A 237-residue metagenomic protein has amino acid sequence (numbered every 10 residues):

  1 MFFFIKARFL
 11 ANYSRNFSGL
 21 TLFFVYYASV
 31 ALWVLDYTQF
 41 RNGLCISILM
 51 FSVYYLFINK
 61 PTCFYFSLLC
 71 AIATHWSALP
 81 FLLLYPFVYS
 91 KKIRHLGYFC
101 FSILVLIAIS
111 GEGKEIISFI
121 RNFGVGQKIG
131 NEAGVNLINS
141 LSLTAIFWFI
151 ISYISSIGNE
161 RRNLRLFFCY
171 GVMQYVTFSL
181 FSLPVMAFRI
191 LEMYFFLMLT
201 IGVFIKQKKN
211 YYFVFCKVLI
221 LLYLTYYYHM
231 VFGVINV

Functional and structural regions predicted by a protein language model:
M1-S14: Transmembrane-helix motifs of polytopic, lipid-linked glycan transferases
G19-Q39, G43-M50: Membrane-embedded helix bundles of polyisoprenyl
G43-V53, S77-L82, M193-V203: Alpha-helical transmembrane segments of multi-pass membrane proteins
L49-C63: Membrane-interface transmembrane helices that cradle and orient dolichyl/undecaprenyl
L68-L84: Transmembrane helices and adjacent periplasmic/lumenal helix-loop junctions of polyprenol-phosphate-dependent
P80-F195, H229-N236: Alpha-helical transmembrane segments and terminal signal-anchor/GPI-anchor hydrophobic tails, characterized by long
F99-S102, N210-Y227: Signature aromatic-anchored transmembrane alpha helix within multi-pass, membrane-resident enzymes that catalyze glycan
R165, E192-V214: Hydrophobic transmembrane alpha-helices and their immediate junctions
